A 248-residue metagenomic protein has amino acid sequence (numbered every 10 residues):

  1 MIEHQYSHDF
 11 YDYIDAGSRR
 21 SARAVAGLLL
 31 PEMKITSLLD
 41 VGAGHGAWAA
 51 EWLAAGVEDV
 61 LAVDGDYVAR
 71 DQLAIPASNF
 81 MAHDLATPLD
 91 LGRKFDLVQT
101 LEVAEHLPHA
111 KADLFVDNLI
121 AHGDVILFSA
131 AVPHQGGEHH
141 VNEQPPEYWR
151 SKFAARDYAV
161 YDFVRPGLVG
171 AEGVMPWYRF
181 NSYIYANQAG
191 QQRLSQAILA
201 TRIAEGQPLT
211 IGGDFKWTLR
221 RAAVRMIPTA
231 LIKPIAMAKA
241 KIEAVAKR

Functional and structural regions predicted by a protein language model:
M1-Q99, A110-H122, G136, N142-Y148 (+2 more regions): Conserved N-terminal segment of class I S-adenosyl-L-methionine
V103: Hydrophobic adenine-recognition pocket in adenosine-nucleotide-binding enzymes
H106-L107: A short His-aromatic
G123-P133: Conserved beta-strand signature within the Rossmann-like core of class I S-adenosyl-L-methionine
